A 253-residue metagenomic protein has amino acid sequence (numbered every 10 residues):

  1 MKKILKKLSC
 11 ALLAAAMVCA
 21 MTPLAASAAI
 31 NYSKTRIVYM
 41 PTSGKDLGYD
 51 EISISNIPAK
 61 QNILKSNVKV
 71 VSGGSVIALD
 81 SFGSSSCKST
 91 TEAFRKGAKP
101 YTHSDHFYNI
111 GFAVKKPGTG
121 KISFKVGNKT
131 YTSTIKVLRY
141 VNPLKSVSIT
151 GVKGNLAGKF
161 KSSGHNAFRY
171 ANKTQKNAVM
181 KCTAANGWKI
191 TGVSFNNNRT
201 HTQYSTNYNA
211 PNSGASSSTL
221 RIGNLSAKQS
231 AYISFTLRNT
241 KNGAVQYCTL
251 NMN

Functional and structural regions predicted by a protein language model:
M1-L12: Bacterial N-terminal signal peptides that target proteins for export
A11-A20: Bacterial N-terminal signal peptides
C19-S33: Sec-dependent signal peptide cleavage junction
A29-G74, Y101-A178, T183-N253: Beta-rich interaction/scaffold domains
I63-V68, G74-R95: Surface-exposed binding patches on compact interaction domains or structured appendages
A93-H103: Structured beta-strand segments within beta-sheet-rich domains
